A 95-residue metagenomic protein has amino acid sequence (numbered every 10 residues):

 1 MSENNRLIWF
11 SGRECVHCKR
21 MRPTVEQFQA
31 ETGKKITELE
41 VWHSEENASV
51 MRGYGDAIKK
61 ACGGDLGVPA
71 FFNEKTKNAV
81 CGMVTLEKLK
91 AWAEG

Functional and structural regions predicted by a protein language model:
M1-L7: A short beta-strand-turn-helix
W9-C15: Aromatic-flanked redox-active Cys/Sec active sites in thiol-based oxidoreductases, especially the WC-centered
F10, G33-R52: Thiol-based oxidoreductase modules, predominantly thioredoxin-like and allied folds used for disulfide exchange
V16-K19, F72: Cys/His/Pro-rich metal-binding microdomains
K19-T32: Typically the conserved alpha-helix immediately C-terminal to a functionally engaged Cys/Sec in thioredoxin-like
G55-F72: Structural micro-motif
G67-G95: Non-catalytic, surface beta->alpha helical segment in thiol-disulfide oxidoreductase systems
